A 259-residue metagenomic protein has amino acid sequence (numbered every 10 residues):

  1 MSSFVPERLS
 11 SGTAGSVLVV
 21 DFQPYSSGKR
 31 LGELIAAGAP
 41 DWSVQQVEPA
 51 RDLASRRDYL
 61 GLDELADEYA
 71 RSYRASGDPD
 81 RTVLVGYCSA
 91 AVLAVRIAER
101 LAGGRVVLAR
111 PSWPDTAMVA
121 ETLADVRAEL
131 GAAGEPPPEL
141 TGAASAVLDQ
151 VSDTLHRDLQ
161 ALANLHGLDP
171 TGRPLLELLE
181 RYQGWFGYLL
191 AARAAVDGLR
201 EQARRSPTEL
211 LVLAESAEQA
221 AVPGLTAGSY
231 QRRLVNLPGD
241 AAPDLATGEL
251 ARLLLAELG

Functional and structural regions predicted by a protein language model:
M1-G15, V20, R100-G259: Alpha/beta hydrolase fold serine-hydrolase catalytic domain that processes acyl esters and thioesters
M1-R51: Short, surface-exposed "cap/lid" segments of acyl-processing enzymes
D41-Q45, Y59-L65, G224-P238: Active-site regions of enzymes building and remodeling cell-envelope glycoconjugates
V44, E48-D80, E249-G259: Helix-loop module immediately N-terminal to the HCX5R catalytic loop in PTP-like cysteine phosphatase domains
Q46, L84, R105-A109: A structural signal for short, well-ordered beta-strand segments and their strand-loop junctions that often border
A50-D52, C88-S89, A109-D115: Short beta-alpha junction loops
V85-A94: Gly/Ala-rich beta-loop-alpha elbow adjacent to hydrolase catalytic centers
